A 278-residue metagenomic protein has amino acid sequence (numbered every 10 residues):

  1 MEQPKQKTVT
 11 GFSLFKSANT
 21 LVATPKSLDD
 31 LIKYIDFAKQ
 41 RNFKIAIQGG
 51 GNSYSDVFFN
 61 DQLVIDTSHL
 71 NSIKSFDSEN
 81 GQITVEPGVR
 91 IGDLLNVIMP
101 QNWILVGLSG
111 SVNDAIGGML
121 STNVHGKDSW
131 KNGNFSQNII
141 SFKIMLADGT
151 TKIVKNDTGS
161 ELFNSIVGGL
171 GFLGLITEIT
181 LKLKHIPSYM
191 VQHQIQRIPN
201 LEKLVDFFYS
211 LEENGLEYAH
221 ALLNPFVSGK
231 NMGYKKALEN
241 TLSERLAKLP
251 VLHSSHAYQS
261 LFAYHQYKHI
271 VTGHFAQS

Functional and structural regions predicted by a protein language model:
M1-S278: Noncatalytic alpha-helical scaffold of FAD-dependent oxidoreductases
